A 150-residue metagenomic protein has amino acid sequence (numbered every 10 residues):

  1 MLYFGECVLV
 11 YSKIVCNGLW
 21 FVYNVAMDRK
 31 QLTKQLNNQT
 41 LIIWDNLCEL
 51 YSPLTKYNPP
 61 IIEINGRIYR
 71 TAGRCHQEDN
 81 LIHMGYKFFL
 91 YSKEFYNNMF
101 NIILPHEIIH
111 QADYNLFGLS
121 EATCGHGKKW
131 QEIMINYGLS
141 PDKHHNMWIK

Functional and structural regions predicted by a protein language model:
F4-I102, Q111-K150: Active-site-proximal or metal-binding-adjacent scaffold patches in catalytic folds
E107: Walker B catalytic acidic pair
